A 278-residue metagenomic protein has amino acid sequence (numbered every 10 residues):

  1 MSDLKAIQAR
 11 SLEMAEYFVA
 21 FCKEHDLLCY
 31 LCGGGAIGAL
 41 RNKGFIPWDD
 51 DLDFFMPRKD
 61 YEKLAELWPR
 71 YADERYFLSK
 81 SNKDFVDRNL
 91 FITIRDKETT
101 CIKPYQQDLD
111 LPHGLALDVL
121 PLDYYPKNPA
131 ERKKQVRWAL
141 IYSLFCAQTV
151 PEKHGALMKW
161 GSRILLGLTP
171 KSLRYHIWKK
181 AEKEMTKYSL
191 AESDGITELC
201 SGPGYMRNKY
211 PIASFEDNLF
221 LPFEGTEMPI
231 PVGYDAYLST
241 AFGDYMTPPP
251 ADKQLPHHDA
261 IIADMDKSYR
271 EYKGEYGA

Functional and structural regions predicted by a protein language model:
S2-H25, W68-K127, A147-A241, P248-A278: Conserved catalytic core of two-metal-ion nucleotidyltransferases
V19-L52, M56, Y61-E62, A213 (+1 more regions): Active-site nucleotide-donor binding segment shared across nucleotidyl transfer reactions
L64-E66: Conserved SAM-binding loop
P129-K134: A short secondary-structure junction signal
V136-A139: Short, His- and charge-rich active-site/binding loops that engage polyanionic ligands
